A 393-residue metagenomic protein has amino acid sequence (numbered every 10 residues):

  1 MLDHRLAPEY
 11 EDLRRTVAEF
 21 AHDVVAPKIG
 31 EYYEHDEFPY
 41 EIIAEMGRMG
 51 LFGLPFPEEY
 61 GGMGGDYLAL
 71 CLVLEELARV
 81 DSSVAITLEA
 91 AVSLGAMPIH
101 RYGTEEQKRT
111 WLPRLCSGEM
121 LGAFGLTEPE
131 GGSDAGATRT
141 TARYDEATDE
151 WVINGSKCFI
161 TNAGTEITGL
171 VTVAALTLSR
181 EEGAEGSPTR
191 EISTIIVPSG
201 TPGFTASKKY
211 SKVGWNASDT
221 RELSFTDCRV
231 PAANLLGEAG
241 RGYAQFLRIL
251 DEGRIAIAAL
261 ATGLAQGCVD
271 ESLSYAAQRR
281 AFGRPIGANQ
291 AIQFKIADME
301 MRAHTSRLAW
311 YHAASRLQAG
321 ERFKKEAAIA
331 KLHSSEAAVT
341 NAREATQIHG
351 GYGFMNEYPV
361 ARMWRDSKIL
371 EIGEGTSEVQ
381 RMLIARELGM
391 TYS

Functional and structural regions predicted by a protein language model:
M1-A90, Y102-Q107, R114-E119, D134 (+3 more regions): Alpha-helical interface subdomain recognition
G50, L74-A78, A175-T177, V197-P202 (+1 more regions): Short Ser/Thr-interspersed hydrophobic loop/turn segments at strand-loop and sheet-helix junctions that line or gate
L88, L115, E130-S133, T161-E166 (+2 more regions): Short Gly/Pro-enriched turn/cap motifs at secondary-structure boundaries
A96-Y102, F124, G136, R180: Flexible, glycine-rich active-site loops centered on histidine and acidic residues that chelate a metal or position
G118-L126, V173: A short, Trp-centered hydrophobic/proline-enriched beta-strand micro-motif
E150, N154-T205: A short core secondary-structure module
G200-R229: Flexible, small-/acidic-enriched active-site or ligand-binding loops
L223, D227-A244: Long, acidic (Asp/Glu-rich), low-complexity accessory segments flanking structured domains
